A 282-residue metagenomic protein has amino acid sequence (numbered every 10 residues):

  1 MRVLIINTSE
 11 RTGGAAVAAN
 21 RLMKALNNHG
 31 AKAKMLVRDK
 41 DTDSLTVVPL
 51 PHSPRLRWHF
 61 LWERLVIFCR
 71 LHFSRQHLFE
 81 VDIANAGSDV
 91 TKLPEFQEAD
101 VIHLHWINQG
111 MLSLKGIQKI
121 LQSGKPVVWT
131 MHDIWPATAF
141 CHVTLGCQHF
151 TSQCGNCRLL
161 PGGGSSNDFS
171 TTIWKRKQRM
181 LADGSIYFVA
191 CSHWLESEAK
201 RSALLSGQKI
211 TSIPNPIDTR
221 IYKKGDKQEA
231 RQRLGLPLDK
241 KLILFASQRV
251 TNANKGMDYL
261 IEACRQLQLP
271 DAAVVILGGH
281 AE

Functional and structural regions predicted by a protein language model:
M1-H52, Q97, Q122-G124, E262-Q268: N-terminal subdomain of nucleotide-sugar transferases
R2, I186-Y187, K209, L236-L244 (+1 more regions): Charged active-site motifs of nucleotide-sugar-dependent glycosyltransferases
N28-V101: A conserved catalytic-core segment of Leloir-type glycosyltransferases
T91-M111, P126-H132: Short N-terminal targeting/anchoring amphipathic segment
Q122, W135, C147-F188, R201-K209: Membrane-proximal helix-turn-helix segments that form the acceptor-binding/catalytic region of lipid-linked
W174, K223-L236: A short helix/loop element that forms part of the nucleotide-sugar donor recognition site in Leloir-type
W194, P216: Carbohydrate-associated surface elements
P237-K255, I261-C264: Conserved donor-binding/catalytic core segment of Leloir-type glycosyltransferases
